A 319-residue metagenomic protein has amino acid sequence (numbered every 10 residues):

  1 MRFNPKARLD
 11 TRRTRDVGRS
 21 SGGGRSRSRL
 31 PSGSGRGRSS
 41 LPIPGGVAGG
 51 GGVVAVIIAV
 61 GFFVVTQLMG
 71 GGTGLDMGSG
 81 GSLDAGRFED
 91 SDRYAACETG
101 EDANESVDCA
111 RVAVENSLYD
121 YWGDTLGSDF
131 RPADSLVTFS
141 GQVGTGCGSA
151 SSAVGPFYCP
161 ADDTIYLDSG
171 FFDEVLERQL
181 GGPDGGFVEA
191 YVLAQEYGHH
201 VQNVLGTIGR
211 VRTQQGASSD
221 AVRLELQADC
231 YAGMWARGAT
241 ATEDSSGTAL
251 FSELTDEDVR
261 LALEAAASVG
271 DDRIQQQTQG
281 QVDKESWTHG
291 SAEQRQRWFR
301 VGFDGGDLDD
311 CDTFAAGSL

Functional and structural regions predicted by a protein language model:
M1-A95: Long amphipathic alpha-helical segments used for membrane anchoring, targeting, substrate engagement, or oligomerization
C97-D120, G127-S149, A249-T255: Acidic helix-start/capping segments at beta-turn-to-alpha-helix junctions
C109-E115, Y119, T125-G127, Q227-D272: Short helix/loop segments within enzyme catalytic domains that coordinate or immediately flank catalytic cofactors
W122, L167, Y191-V204, E225-D229 (+1 more regions): Active-site recognition of the HExxH zinc-binding catalytic motif
Q142-D168: Catalytic zinc-binding patch centered on the HExxH motif and its immediate surroundings that defines zinc-dependent
D173-Y191, G216-V222: Short pre-active-site segment immediately N-terminal to the catalytic Zn-binding motif
N203-L226: Post-HEXXH active-site segment of zinc metalloproteases
D272-L319: Pan-zinc metallopeptidase signature
